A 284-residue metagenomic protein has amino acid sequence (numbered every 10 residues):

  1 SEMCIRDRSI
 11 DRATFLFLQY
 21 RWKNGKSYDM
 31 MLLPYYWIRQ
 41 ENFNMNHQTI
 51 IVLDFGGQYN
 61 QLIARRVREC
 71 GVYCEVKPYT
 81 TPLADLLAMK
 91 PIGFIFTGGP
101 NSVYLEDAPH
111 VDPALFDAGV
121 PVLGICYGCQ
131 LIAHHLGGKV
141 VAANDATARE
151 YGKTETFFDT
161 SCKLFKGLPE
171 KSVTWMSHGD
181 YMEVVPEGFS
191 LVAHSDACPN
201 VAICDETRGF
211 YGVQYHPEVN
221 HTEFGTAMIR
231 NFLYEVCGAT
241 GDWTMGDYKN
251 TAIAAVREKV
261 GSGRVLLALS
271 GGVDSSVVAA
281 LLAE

Functional and structural regions predicted by a protein language model:
S1-I5: Short, small-residue-biased leader/transition segments that mark boundaries at the very start of proteins
F17-Y20, M45: Generic detector of N-terminal low-structure segments
L18, K26, M30, Y35-Y36 (+1 more regions): Short, positively charged and aromatic/hydrophobic N-terminal segments
F43-F96, P100-E106, H110-V111, F116-A118 (+1 more regions): RNA-binding accessory domains that recognize and position tRNA/RNA substrates
G124, G128, A133: Gly/Ala-rich beta-loop-alpha elbow adjacent to hydrolase catalytic centers
